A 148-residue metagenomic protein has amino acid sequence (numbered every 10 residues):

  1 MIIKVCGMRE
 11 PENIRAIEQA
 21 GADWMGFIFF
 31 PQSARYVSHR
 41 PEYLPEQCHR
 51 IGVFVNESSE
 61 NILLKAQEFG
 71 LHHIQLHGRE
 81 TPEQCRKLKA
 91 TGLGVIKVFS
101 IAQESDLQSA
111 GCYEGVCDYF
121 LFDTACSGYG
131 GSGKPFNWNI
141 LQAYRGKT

Functional and structural regions predicted by a protein language model:
M1-T148: Conserved N-terminal beta1-alpha1 strand-loop-helix module at the mouth
